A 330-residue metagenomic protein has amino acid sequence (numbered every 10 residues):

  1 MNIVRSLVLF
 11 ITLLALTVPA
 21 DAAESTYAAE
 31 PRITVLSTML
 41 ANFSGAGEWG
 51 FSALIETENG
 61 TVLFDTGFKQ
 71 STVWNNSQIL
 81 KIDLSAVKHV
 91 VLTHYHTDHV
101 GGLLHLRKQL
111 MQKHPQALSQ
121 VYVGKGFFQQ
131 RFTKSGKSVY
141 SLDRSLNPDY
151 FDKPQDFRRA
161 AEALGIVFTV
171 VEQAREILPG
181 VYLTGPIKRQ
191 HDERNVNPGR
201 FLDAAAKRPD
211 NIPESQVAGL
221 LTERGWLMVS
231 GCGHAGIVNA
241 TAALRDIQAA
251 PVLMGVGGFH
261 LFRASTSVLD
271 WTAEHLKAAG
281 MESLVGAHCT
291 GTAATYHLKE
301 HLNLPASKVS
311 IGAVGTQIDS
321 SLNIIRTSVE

Functional and structural regions predicted by a protein language model:
M1-S6, W49: Positively charged n-region of N-terminal signal peptides that target proteins for export
S6-L16: Bacterial N-terminal signal peptides
A20-E24, A28: Boundary at the C-terminal end of the N-terminal hydrophobic targeting segment
R32-L80, N211, S215-S230: Conserved beta-strand hairpin/beta-sheet module of binuclear metal-dependent hydrolase folds, prominently
A46, G60-H89, L104-H105, Q112 (+3 more regions): Pre-active-site segment of Zn-dependent metallo-hydrolases
K88-Q173, G185-V196, E274-V285: Active-site HxH/HxHxD metal-binding segment of metal-dependent hydrolases
H89, H96-G102, Q120, A204-G315: Cap/insert and terminal regions of metallo-dependent hydrolase folds
T184-P213: Short, conserved active-site entrance elements at the starts or edges of catalytic domains
